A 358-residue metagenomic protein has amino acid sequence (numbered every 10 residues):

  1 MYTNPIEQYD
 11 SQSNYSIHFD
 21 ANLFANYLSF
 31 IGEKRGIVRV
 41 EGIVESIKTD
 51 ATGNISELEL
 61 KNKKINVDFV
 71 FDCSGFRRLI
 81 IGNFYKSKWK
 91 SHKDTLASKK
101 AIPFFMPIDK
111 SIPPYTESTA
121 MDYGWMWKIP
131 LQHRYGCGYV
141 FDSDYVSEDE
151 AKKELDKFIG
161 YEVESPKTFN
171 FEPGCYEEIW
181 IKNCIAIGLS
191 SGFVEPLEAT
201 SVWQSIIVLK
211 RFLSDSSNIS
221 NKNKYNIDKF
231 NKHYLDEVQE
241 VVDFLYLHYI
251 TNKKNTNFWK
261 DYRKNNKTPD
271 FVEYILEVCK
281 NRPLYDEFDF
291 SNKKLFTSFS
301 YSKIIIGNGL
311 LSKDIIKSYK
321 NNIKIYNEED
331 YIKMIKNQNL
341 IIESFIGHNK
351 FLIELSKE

Functional and structural regions predicted by a protein language model:
M1-I6: Glycine-rich active-site loop/strand segments that organize a redox cofactor
E7-L155, L209: Predominantly flavin-linked oxidoreductase catalytic cores and closely associated redox partners
V38-V40, E164-K167, I185: General small-molecule cofactor/ligand-binding pocket signal
T49, R78-I81, V194-P196, V238-V241: Short catalytic/ligand-binding loop motif for oxyanion handling, primarily in non-cytosolic enzymes, centered on
M121-E172, G192-W203, D215, N223: Conserved FAD/dinucleotide-binding core of flavoprotein oxidoreductases
T168-I187, G192: FAD-binding beta-loop-beta segment adjacent to the flavin cofactor pocket
K182, V194-S201, I207-I219, N223 (+2 more regions): Glycine-rich, aromatic-lined ligand/substrate-binding cores of catalytic and carbohydrate-binding domains
S214-E358: Long, low-complexity C-terminal extensions of enzymes
